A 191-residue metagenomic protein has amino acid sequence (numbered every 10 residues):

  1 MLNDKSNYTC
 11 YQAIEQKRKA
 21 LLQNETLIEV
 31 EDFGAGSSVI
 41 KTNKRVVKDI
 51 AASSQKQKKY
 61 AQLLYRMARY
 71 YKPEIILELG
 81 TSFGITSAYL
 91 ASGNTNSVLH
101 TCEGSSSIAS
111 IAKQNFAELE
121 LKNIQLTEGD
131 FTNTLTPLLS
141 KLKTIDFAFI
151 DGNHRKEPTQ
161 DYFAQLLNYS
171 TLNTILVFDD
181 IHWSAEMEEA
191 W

Functional and structural regions predicted by a protein language model:
M1-F149, N153-V177, I181-W191: A short alpha-helical cap/connector motif
